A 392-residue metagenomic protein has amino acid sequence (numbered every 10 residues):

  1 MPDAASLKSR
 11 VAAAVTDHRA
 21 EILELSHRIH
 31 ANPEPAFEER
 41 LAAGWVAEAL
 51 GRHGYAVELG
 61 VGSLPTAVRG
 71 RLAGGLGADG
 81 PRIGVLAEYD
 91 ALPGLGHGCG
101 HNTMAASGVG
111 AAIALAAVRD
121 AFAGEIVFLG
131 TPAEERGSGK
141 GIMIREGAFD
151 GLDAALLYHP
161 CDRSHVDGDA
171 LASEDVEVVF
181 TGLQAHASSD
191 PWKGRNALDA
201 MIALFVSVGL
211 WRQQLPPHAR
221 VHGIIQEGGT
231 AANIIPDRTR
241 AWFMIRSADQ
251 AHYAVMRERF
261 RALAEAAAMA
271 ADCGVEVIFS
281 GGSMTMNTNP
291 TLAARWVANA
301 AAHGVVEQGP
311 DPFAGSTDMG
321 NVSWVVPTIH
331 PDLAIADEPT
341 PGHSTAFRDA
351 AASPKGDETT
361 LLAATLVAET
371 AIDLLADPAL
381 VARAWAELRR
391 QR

Functional and structural regions predicted by a protein language model:
P2, I202-R392: Metal-dependent amide/peptide-bond hydrolase catalytic core, centered on the "pita-bread" metallohydrolase fold
A4-A123: Acidic/His- and Gly-rich active-site-bordering loop/insert found across diverse amide/peptide-bond hydrolases
L7, H18-L25, E38-A49, P81 (+21 more regions): General structural feature for long, well-ordered alpha-helical segments within catalytic domains of soluble enzymes
H30-N32, D90, H97, H101 (+5 more regions): Histidine-centered active-site/metal-ligand motif
T66-L72, D90-G98, N102-T103, G108-A111 (+4 more regions): Histidine/acidic-residue-rich, glycine-tolerant segments that coordinate divalent metal ions
L72-E88, D167-F180, I335-A346: Acidic-glycine-rich active-site phosphate/pyrophosphate-binding loop
I83, L129, A154-L156, P327-P331: Hydrophobic/aromatic beta-strand patches that form the interior of the parallel beta-sheet core in alpha/beta enzyme
